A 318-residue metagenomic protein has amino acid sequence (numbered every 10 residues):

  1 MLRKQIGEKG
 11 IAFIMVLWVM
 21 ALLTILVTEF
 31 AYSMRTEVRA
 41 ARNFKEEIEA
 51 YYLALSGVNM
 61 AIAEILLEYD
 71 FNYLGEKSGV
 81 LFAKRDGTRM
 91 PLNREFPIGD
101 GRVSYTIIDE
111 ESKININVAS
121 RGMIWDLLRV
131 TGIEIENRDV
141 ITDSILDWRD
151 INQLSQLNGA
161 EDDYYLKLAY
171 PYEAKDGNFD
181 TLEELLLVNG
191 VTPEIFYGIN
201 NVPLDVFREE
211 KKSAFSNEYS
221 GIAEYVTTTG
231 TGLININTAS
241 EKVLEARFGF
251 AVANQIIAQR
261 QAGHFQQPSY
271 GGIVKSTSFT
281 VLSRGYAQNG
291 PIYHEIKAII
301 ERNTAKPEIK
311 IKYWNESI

Functional and structural regions predicted by a protein language model:
L2-I318: Compositionally biased linear targeting/interaction segments
